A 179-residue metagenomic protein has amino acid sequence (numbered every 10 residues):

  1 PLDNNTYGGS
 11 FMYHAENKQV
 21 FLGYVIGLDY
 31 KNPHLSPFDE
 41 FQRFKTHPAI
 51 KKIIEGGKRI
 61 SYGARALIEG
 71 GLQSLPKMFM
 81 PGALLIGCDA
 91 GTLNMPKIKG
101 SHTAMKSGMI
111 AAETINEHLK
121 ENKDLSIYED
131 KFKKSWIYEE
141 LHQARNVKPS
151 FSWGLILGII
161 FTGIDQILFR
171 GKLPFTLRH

Functional and structural regions predicted by a protein language model:
P1-G9, E69-G71: Flavin-dependent oxidoreductases
L2-N5, Y13-E16, P76-F79, L85: Solvent-exposed alpha-helices and their adjacent loops that cap or buttress functional pockets in soluble metabolic
N5-G63, H102, E121, L125-E129: Conserved FAD/dinucleotide-binding core of flavoprotein oxidoreductases
N32, S74-K77, M95-T103, K123 (+1 more regions): Alpha-helix capping and helix-loop boundary segments enriched in small/acidic/polar residues
R65-M95: FAD-binding beta-loop-beta segment adjacent to the flavin cofactor pocket
F79, L85-D89, S101-I115: Extended, hydrophobic alpha-helical segments in both membrane/secreted and soluble proteins
G91-K97, M109, E113-I156: Active-site-proximal substrate-binding core of FAD-dependent oxidoreductases
F151-H179: C-terminal auxiliary extensions adjacent to catalytic cores
